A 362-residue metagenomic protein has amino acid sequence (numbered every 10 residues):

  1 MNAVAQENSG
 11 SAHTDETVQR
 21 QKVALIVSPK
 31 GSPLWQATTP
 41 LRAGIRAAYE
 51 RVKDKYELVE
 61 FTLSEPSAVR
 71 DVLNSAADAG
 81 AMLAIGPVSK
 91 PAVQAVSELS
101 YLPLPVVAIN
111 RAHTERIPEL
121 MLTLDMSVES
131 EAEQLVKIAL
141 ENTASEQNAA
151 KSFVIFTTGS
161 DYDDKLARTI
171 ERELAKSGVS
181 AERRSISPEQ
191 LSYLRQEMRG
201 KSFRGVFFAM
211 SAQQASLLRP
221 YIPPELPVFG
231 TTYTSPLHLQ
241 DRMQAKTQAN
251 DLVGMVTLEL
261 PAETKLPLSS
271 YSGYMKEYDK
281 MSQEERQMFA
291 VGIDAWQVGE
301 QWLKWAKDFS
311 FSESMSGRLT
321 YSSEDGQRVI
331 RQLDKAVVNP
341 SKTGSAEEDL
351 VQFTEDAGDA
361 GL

Functional and structural regions predicted by a protein language model:
G10-A43, V52: Extracytoplasmic "Venus flytrap"
Q36-P40, R51-R116: Beta-alpha junction/loop-to-helix N-cap segments that form part of ligand/metal-binding clefts
Y56-D78, A132-Q134, K165, I186-G200: Structural motif
A76-V88, V107-I109, K151-T157, E182-R184 (+2 more regions): Periplasmic-binding protein-like
T114-I138, K246-L260: Short beta-strand elements at the ligand-binding edges of bilobed clamshell
M121-R184: An alpha-beta-alpha
R219-I293, L303-K304: Extracellular/periplasmic periplasmic-binding protein-like sensory domains
Y274-E348, G361-L362: Segments of small-molecule ligand-sensing domains
